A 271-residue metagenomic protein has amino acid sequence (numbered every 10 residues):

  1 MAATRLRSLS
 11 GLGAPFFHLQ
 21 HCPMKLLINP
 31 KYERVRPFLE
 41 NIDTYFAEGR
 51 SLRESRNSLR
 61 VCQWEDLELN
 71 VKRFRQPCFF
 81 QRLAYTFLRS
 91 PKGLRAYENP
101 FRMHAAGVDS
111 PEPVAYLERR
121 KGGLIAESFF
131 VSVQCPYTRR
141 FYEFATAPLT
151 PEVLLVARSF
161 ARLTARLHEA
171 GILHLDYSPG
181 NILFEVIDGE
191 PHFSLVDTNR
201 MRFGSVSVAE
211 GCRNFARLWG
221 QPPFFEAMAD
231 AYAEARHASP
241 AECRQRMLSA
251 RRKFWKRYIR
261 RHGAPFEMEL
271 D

Functional and structural regions predicted by a protein language model:
M1-H21: Intrinsic disorder/low-complexity segments
H18-E48: Juxta-kinase regulatory segment immediately upstream of eukaryotic protein kinase catalytic domains
L39-R139, A165, E169-A170: Conserved ATP-binding subdomain of kinase catalytic cores across diverse folds
R140-L149: AlphaC helix of the protein kinase catalytic domain
G171, D176: Conserved catalytic-loop position in the HRD/HxD motif
Y177, I182-F184: Hydrophobic residue at the +6 position relative to the catalytic HRD Asp in the kinase catalytic loop
P191-L270: C-lobe/activation-segment region of protein kinase-like
